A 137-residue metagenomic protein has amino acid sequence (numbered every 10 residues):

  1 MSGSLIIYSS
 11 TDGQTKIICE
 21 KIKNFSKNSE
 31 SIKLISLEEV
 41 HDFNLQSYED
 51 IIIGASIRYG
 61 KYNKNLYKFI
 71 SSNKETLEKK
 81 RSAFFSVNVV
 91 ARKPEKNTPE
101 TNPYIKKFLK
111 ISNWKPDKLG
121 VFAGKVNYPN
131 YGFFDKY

Functional and structural regions predicted by a protein language model:
M1-S2, N44-E49: N-terminal/domain-start segments enriched in small and hydrophobic, helix-friendly residues, covering either
S2-S29: N-terminal beta1-alpha1 ligand-phosphate binding loop
I7, S36-E39, S47: Generic detector of low-complexity/intrinsically disordered segments and short hydrophobic N-terminal stretches
T11-D12, E39, V89, V126: Short, glycine/serine-rich, charged loops/turns that create anion-binding and catalytic segments at active sites
F25-S29, K33, S47-D50, A55-Y137: FMN-binding flavodoxin-like domain, especially the glycine-rich phosphate-binding loop
E30-D42: A short, well-structured beta->alpha microelement
